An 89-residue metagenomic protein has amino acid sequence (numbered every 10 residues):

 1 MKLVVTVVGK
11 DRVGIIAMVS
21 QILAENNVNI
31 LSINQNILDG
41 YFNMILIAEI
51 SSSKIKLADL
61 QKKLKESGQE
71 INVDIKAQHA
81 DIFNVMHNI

Functional and structural regions predicted by a protein language model:
M1-G9: Short glycine-/aliphatic-rich beta-strand segments at the starts of folded cytosolic domains
G9-D11, I50-S52: Beta-strand elements of well-folded, non-transmembrane domains
R12-I30: Short amphipathic alpha-helix segments
G14, Y41, I55: Residues that form or flank phosphate/diphosphate-binding pockets in enzymes that use nucleotide phosphates
V19, L23, L57-G68: Short amphipathic alpha-helices in soluble, non-transmembrane regions that often serve as interface/regulatory elements
I30-S32, E66-A80: Conserved short beta-strand edge segments in small beta-sheet-based binding/regulatory domains
L31-S51: Short, charge-patterned binding micro-sites
I82-I89: Short, low-order "capping/linker" segments at domain edges
